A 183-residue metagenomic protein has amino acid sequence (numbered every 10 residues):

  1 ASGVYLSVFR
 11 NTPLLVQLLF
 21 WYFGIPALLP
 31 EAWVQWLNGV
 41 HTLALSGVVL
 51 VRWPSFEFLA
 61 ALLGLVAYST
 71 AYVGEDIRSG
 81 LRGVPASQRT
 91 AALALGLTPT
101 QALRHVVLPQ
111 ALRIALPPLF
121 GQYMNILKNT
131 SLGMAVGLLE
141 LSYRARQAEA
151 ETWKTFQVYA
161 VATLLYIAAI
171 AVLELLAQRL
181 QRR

Functional and structural regions predicted by a protein language model:
A1-R183: Transmembrane alpha-helices and adjacent helix-loop boundaries
